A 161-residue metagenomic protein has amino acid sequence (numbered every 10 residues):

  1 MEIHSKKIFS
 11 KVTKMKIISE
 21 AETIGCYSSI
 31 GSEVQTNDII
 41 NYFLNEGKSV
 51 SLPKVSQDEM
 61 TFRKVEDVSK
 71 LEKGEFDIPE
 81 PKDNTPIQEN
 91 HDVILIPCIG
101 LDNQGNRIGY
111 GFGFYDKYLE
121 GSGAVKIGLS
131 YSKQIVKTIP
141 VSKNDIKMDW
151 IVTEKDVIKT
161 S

Functional and structural regions predicted by a protein language model:
M1-I87: N-terminal active-site beta-alpha-beta segment that forms phosphate/nucleotide-binding and substrate-recognition loops
T61-S161: Conserved phosphate- and dinucleotide-binding cores of soluble alpha/beta proteins, encompassing both enzyme active
